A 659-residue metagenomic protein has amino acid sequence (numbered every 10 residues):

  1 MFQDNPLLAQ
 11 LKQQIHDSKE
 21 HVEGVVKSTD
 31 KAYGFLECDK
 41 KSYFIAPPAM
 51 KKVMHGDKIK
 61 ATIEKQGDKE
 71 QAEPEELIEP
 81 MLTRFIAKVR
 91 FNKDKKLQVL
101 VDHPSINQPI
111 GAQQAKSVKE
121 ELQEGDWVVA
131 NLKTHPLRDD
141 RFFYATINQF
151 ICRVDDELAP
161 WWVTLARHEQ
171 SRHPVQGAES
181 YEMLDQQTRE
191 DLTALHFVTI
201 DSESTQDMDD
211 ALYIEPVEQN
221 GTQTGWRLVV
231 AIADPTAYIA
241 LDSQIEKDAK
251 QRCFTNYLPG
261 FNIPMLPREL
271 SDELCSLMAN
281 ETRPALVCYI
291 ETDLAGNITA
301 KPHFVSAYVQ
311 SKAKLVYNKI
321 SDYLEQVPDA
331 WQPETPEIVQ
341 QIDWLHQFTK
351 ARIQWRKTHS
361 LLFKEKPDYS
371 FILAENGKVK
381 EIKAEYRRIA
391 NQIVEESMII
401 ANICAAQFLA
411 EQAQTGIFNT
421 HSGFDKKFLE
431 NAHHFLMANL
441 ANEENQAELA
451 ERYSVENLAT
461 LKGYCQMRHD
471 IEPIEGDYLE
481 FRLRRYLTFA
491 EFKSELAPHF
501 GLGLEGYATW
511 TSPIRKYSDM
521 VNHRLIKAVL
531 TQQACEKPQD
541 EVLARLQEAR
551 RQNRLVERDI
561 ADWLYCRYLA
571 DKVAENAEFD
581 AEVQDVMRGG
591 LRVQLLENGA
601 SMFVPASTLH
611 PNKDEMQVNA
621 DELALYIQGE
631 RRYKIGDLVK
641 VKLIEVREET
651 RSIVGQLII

Functional and structural regions predicted by a protein language model:
M1-R227, T236-E281, D621-K634, L638-K640 (+2 more regions): Charge-lined substrate channels and their catalytic hotspots, especially those that engage the 3′ end of RNA
K12-V22, C404, L429, L436-I659: Structured C-terminal cores of nucleic-acid metabolism proteins
V22, Y43, Q108, F143 (+6 more regions): Short beta-strand segments
S28-T29, F363-E365, M587: Short, flexible loop/turn motifs enriched in small residues
A32-E37, K95-V101, Y289, S370-I372 (+3 more regions): Short polybasic amphipathic segments
K41-S42, P104-I106, N297, K378 (+5 more regions): Short acidic/polar mixed-charge low-complexity motifs
I45-A46, A115, V198-D201, Q206-K426 (+4 more regions): Feature marking long nucleic-acid-engaging regions of large polymerase/nuclease enzymes
K65-G67, K93, I232, E375 (+1 more regions): A generic beta-sheet turn/junction motif
